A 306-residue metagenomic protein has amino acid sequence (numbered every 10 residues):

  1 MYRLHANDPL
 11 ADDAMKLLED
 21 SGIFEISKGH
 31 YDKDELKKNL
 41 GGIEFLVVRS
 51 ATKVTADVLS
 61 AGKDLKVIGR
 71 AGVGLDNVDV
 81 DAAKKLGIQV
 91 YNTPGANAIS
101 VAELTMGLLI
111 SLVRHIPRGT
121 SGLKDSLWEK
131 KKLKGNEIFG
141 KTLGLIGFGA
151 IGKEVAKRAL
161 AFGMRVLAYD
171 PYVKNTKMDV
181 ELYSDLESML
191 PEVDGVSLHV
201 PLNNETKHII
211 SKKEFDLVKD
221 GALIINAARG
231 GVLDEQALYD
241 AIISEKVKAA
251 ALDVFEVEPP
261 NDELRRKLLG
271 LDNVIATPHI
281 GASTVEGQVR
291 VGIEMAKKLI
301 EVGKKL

Functional and structural regions predicted by a protein language model:
M1-Y91, S188-P191, S211-K213, L217: An N-terminal-biased, well-structured beta-alpha scaffold segment characteristic of Rossmann-like dinucleotide-binding
Y2-H5, D13, G22-S27, G95-S100 (+9 more regions): Structural/interface elements that position substrates and couple domains in central-metabolism enzymes
H30, A51, V73, D194 (+3 more regions): Short glycine-/small-residue-rich Rossmann-like dinucleotide-binding loops
E44-F45, V67, G195, L223 (+2 more regions): Short, Asp-centered acidic motifs that coordinate Mg2+ and/or phosphate in catalytic or ligand-binding sites
K53, G74-N77, A96-N97, T142 (+2 more regions): Residue-level detector of alpha-helix initiation sites
L86-I88, P94-T142, A150, E154-K157 (+2 more regions): Phosphate-binding beta-alpha-beta segment of Rossmann-like dinucleotide-binding domains, i.e., the NAD(P)
V90, K212, G221-L306: Rossmann-like dinucleotide-binding domain for NAD(H)/NADP(H)
K131-D220: Rossmann-like dinucleotide/phosphate-binding beta-alpha-beta segment
